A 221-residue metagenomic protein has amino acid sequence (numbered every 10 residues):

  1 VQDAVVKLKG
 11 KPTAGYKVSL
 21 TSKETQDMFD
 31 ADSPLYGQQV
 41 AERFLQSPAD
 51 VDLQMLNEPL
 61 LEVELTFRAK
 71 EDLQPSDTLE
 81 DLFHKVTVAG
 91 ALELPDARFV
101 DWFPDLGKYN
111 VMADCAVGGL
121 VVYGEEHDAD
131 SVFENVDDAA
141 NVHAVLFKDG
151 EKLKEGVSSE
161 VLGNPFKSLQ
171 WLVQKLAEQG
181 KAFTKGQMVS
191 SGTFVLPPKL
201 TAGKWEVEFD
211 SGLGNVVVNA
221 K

Functional and structural regions predicted by a protein language model:
V1-G163, P198-A202, E206, L213-K221: Catalytic-core "active-site belt" of small-molecule-metabolizing enzymes, emphasizing His/Asp/Glu-rich regions
V88-A91, K175, Q179: Conserved short hydrophobic interaction patches
K167-Q174, Q187-S190: Short, structured beta-strand/loop micro-motifs enriched in basic residues and often containing a Trp
L176-Q179, K185, L213: Extended mid-to-C-terminal alpha-helical interaction segments
K181-A182, T201: A structural signal for short secondary-structure junctions
F183-L196: Conserved metal-binding segment of the jelly-roll/cupin
G192, F209-S211: Short acidic/polar micro-motifs centered on Gly/Asp/Asn
